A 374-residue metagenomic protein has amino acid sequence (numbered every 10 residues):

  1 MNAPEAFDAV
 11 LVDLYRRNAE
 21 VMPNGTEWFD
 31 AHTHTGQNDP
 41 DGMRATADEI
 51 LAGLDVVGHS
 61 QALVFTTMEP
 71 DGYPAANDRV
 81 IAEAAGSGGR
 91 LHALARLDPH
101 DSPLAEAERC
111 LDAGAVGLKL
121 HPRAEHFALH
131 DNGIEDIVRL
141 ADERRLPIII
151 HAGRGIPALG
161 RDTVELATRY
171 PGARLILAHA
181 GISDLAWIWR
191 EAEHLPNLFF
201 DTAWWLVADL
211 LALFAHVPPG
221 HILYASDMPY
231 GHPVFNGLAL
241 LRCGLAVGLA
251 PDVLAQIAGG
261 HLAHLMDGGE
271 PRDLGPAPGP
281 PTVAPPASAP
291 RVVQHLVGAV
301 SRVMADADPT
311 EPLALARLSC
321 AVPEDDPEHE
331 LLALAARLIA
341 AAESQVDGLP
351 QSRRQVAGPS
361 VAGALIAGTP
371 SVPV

Functional and structural regions predicted by a protein language model:
M1-E27, L51-A52, V56-Q61, F235-V374: Mid-to-C-terminal alpha-helical segments outside catalytic/metal-binding sites
P4-F7, D131-Y224, G275-A289, H295 (+2 more regions): Catalytic pocket-lining loop regions of alpha/beta-barrel enzymes, especially the amidohydrolase/enolase/GH5 lineages
E5-A6, Q61, P74-I149, A335-L338 (+2 more regions): Active-site gating/metal-coordination segments in enzymes
W28-T33, A62-V64, L91-A95, V116-L120 (+4 more regions): Hydrophobic faces of well-ordered beta-strands that scaffold small-molecule active sites in alpha/beta enzyme cores
H32, L54, V80, A84 (+8 more regions): Conserved, mostly hydrophobic/aromatic
T33-H34, N38-D41, A45-D71, R90-R96 (+1 more regions): Divalent metal-dependent hydrolysis catalytic cores, especially in the metallo-beta-lactamase
D39-A45, M68-A75, L97-L104, E125-H130 (+3 more regions): Acidic-and-aromatic substrate-binding clefts and catalytic sites of carbohydrate-active enzymes
H126-I137, I156, L195, A212-L265: Ligand-binding grooves and catalytic loops that recognize ribose/phosphate and carbohydrate rings, and esterified lipid
